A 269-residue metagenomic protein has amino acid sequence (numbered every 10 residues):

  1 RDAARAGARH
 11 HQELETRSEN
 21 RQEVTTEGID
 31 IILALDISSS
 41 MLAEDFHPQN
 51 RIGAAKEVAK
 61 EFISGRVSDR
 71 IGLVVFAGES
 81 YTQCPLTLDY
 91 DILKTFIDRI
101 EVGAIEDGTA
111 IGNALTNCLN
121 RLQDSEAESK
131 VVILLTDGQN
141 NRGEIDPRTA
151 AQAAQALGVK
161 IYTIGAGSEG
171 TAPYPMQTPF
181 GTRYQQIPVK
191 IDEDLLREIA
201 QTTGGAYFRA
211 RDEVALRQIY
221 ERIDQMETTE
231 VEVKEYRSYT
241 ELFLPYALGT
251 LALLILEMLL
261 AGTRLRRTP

Functional and structural regions predicted by a protein language model:
R1-E23, T229-P269: C-terminal signal-anchor/stop-transfer transmembrane helix together with its immediate cytosolic, Lys/Arg-enriched
L14-S129, I145: Membrane-embedded segments
D36-S38, A55, L73-G78, L93 (+7 more regions): DG-centered beta-turn motif at the end of beta-strands
S80-Q83, T171, R217: Generic structural signal for helix capping and beta-alpha/helix-loop junctions
L88, T109-A110, I191, R211-A215: Short beta->alpha linker loops
D89-I92, P179-T182, Q225-T228: Short, hinge-like loop/turn segments at secondary-structure boundaries
E106-T109, V131, G138-T202, Y220: VWA/integrin I-like adhesion module and closely mimicked acidic/polar interface patches used
A210-E241: Juxtamembrane amphipathic/hinge helix adjacent to a transmembrane helix
